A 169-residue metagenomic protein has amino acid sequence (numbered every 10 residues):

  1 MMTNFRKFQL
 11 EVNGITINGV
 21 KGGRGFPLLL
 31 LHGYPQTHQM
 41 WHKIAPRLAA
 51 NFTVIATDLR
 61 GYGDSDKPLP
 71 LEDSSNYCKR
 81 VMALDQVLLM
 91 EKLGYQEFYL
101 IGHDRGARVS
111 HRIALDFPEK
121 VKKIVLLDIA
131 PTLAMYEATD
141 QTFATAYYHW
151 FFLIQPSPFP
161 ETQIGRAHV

Functional and structural regions predicted by a protein language model:
T3-F5, I17, P27, M40 (+3 more regions): Flexible "cap/lid" subdomain of the alpha/beta-hydrolase fold that forms the substrate-access gate
R6-V12: Short acidic-hydrophobic surface loop/beta-edge motif
V12-G22: A short loop-to-beta-strand scaffold at the N-terminal edge of the catalytic core in hydrolase folds
F26-H32: Short beta-strand element of the alpha/beta-hydrolase
Y34-A45: The serine-hydrolase catalytic nucleophile loop
P35, A50, P118-E119: Proline-centered flexible-loop/turn and helix-kink motifs
K43-F52, K92: A short, Lys/Arg-enriched amphipathic alpha-helix followed by its capping loop at the start of a domain
